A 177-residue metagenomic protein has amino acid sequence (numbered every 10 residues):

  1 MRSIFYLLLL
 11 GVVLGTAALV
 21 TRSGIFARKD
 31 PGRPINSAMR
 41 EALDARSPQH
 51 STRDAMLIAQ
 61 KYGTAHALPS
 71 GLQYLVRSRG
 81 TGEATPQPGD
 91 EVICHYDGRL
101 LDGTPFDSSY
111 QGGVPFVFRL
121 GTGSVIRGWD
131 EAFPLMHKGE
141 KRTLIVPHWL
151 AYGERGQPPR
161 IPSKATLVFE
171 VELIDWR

Functional and structural regions predicted by a protein language model:
M1-R177: Cross-family detector of peptidyl-prolyl cis-trans isomerase
